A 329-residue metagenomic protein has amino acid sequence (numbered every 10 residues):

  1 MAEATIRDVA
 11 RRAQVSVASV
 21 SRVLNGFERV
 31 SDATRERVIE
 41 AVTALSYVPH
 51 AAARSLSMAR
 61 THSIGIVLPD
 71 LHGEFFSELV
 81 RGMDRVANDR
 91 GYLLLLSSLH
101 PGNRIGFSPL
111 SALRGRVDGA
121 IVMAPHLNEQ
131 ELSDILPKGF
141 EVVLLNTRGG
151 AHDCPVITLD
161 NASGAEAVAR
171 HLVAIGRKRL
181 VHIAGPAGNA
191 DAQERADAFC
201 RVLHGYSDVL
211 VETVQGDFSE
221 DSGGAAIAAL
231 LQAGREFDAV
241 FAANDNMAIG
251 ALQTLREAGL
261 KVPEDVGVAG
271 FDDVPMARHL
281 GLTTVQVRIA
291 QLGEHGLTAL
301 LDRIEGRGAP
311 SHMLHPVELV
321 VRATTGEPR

Functional and structural regions predicted by a protein language model:
M1, S63-R170, A174: Alpha-helical recognition/docking segments in bacterial nutrient-uptake and carbohydrate-utilization systems
M1-H62, R329: N-terminal helix-turn-helix DNA-binding module of bacterial transcription factors
V17-S21, L56-H72, H171, R179-P186: Short beta-strand segments enriched in small/hydrophobic residues
A51, P69-E78, L96-I105, I157-A167 (+7 more regions): Hinge/beta->alpha junction and helix N-cap segments in small-molecule ligand-binding domains
R104-R116, S222-R235: Short, well-structured alpha-helical segments in soluble
R116-A124, V181-A184, V214, G234-N244 (+1 more regions): Periplasmic-binding protein-like
A233-R329: Flexible loop/turn connectors
